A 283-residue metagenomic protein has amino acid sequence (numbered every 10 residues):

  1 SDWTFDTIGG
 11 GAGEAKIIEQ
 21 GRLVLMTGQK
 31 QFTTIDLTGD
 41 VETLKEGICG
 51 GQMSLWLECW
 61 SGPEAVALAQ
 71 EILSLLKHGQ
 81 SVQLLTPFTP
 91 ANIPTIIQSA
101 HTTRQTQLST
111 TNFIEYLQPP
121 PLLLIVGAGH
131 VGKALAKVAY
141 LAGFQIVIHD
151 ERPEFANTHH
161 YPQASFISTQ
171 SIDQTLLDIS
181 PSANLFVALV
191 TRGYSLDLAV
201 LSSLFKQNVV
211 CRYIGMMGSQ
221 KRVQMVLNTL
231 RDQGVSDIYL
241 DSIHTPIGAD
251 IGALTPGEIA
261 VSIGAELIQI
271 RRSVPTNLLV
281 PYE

Functional and structural regions predicted by a protein language model:
S1-E151, F155-S165, N184, R231 (+2 more regions): Segments forming oxygen-rich coordination pockets for charged ligands
G132-K133, D197-L198, V223: Short, well-ordered alpha-helical microsegments
V138, A199-L204: A short acidic, amphipathic alpha-helical/loop segment
H149, F186-V187, T191-Y194, S202-T229: ADP-ribose/adenylate-binding Rossmann-like module
S165-S171: Conserved SAM-binding strand-loop segment of SAM-dependent methyltransferases
I172-A183: Short amphipathic alpha-helix with an adjacent loop that forms part of the alpha/beta core around
M217-E283: Adenosine-phosphate binding glycine-rich loop
